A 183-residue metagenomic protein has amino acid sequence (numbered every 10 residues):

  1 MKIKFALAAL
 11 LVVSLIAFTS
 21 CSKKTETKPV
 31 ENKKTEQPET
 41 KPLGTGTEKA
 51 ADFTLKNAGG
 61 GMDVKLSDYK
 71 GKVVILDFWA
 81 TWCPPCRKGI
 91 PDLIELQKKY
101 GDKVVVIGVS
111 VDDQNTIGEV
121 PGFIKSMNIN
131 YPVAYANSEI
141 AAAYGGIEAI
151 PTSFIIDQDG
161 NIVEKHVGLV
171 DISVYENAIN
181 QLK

Functional and structural regions predicted by a protein language model:
M1-L7: Bacterial N-terminal signal peptides that target proteins for export
A9-L15: Hydrophobic helical h-region of N-terminal Sec-dependent signal peptides in bacterial secretory/periplasmic proteins
I16-S20: C-terminal motif of bacterial Sec signal peptides marking the signal peptidase cleavage site
S22-K24: Bacterial signal peptide processing site
E31-L66: N-terminal "domain-start" segment that seeds a small globular fold
V64-R87, I107: Short active-site neighborhood of thiol/selenol oxidoreductases, capturing the structured segment around
R87-M127, A136-A143: Structural microenvironment flanking redox-active thiols in thiol-disulfide oxidoreductases
G122-N130, Y135-N180: Thiol/disulfide oxidoreductase modules built on the thioredoxin-like
